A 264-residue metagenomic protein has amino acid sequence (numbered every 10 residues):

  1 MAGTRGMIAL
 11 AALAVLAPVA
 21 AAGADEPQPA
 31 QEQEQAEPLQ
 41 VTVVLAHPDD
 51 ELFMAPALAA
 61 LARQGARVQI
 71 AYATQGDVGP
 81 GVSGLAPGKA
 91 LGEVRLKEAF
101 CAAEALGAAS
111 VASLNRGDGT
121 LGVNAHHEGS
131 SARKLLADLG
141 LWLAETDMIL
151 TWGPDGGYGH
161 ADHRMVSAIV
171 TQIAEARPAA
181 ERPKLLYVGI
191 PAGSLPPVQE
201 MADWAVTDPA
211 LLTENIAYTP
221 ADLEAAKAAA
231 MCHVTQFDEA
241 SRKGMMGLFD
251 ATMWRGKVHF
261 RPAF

Functional and structural regions predicted by a protein language model:
M1-I8: Bacterial N-terminal signal peptides that target proteins for export
A9, D25-V44, G129-F264: Metal-dependent de-N-acetylase/amidase catalytic core
A9-P18: Bacterial N-terminal signal peptides
A20-G23: Sec/Tat signal peptide C-region and signal peptidase I cleavage site
D25-A144, Q172-A176, A180: Active-site rim/loop-helix segments in enzyme catalytic domains that contact anionic ligands
